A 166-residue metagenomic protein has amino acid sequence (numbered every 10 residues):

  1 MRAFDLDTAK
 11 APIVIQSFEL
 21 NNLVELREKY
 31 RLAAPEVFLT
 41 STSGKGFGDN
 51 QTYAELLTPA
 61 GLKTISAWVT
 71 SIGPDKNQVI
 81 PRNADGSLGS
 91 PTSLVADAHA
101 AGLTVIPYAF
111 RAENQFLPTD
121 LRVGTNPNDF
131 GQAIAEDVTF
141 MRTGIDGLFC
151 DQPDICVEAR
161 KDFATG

Functional and structural regions predicted by a protein language model:
M1-D7: Short, basic/hydrophobic alpha-helical segments
T8-V14, G144-G147: Short active-site oxyanion
F18-N21, E25-G166: C-terminal active-site rim and adjoining tail of enzyme catalytic domains
